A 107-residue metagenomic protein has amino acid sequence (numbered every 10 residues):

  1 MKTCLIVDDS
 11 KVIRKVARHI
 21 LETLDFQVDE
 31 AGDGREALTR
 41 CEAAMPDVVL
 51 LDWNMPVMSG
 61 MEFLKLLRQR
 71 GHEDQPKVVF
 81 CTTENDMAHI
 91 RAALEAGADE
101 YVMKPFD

Functional and structural regions predicted by a protein language model:
K15-T23: Charged docking surfaces used in two-component/phosphorelay signaling
D25-G32, R40: Short hydrophobic/Thr-rich beta-strand motif most characteristic of the beta2 strand and flanking loop of CheY-like
D33-E36, S59-K65: Acidic catalytic/metal-coordinating carboxylates
A44-L50: Active-site beta3 strand of CheY-like receiver
M55: Receiver (REC) domain active-site loop signature in two-component systems and cognate sites in sensor histidine kinases
E62, N85-E100: Alpha4 helix (beta4-alpha4-beta5 surface) of REC/receiver domains from two-component response regulators
K104: A Lys-centered signature of the CheY-like receiver
